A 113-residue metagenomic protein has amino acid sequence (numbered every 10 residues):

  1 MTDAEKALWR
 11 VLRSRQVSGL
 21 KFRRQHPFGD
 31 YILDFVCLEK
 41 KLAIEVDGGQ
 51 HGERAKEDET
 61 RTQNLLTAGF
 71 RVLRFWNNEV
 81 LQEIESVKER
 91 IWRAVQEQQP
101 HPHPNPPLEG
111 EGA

Functional and structural regions predicted by a protein language model:
M1-K21, Q96-P106, G112-A113: Solvent-exposed, charged helical/coil patches that constitute nucleic-acid or partner-interaction surfaces
M1-T2, R24-V95: Basic, amphipathic alpha-helical patches used to engage nucleic acids or provide basic targeting signals, exemplified
